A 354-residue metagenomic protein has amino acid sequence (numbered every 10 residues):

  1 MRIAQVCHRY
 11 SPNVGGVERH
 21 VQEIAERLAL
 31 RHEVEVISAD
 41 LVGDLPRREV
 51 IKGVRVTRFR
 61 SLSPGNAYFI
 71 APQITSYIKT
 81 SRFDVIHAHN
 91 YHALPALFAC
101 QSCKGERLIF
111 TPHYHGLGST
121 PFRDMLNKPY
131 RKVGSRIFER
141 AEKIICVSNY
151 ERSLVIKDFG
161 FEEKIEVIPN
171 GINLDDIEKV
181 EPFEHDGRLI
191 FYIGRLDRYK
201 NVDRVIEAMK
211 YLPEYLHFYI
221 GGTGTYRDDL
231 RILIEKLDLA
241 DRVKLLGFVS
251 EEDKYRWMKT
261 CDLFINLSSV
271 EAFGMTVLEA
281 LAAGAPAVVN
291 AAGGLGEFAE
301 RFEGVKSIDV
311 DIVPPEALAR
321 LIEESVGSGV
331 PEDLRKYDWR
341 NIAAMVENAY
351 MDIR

Functional and structural regions predicted by a protein language model:
D40, Y150, G171: Carbohydrate-associated surface elements
V85-G105, I109-L117: An aromatic- and histidine-rich active-site surface loop
N127-I144: Membrane-proximal helix-turn-helix segments that form the acceptor-binding/catalytic region of lipid-linked
I156, E166-G187: Acidic anion/phosphate-binding donor-loop and adjacent secondary structure in glycosyltransferase catalytic cores
F183-K200, I206-M209: Conserved donor-binding/catalytic core segment of Leloir-type glycosyltransferases
S269: Aromatic "clamp/platform" in nucleotide-sugar-dependent glycosyltransferases that forms part of the donor/acceptor
G296-E323: Change "using UDP/GDP/dTDP sugars" to "using nucleotide sugars
V326-D352: A charged, aromatic-enriched C-terminal amphipathic alpha-helix characteristic of glycosyltransferases across folds
